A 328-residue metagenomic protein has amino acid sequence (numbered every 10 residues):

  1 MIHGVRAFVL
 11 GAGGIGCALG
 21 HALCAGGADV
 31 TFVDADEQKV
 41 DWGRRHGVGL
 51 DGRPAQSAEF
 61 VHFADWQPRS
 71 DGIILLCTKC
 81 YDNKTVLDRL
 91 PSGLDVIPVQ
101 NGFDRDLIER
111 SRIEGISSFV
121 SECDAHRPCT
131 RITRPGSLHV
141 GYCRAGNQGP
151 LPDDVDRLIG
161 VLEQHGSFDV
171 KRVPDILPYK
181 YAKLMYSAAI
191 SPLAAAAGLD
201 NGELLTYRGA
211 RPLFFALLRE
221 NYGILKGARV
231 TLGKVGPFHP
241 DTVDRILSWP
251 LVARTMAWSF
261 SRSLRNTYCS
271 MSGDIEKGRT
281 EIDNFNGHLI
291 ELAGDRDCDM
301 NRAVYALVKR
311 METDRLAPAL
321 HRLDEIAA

Functional and structural regions predicted by a protein language model:
M1-Q56, V161: NAD(P)+-binding Rossmann beta1-loop-alpha1 motif at the extreme N-terminus of oxidoreductases
A7, D29-V30, V96, R112-I113 (+1 more regions): Hydrophobic anchor at the start of a short beta-strand that flanks the dinucleotide cofactor-binding loop
I15, A28, V48, L94 (+2 more regions): Short phosphate-binding/catalytic loops that engage adenosine nucleotides
H21, A25, D88, E291: Short, well-ordered alpha-helices that flank and scaffold nucleotide-derived cofactor binding pockets
R53-R131: Rossmann-like NAD(P)(H) cofactor-binding subdomain of soluble oxidoreductases
G102-M185, A189, A194: Rossmann-fold dinucleotide-binding core
L177-L205, G209-Y222: Active-site-proximal catalytic alpha-helix in oxidoreductases
F215-A328: NAD(P)-dependent Rossmann-like dehydrogenase/reductase catalytic/cofactor-binding core
